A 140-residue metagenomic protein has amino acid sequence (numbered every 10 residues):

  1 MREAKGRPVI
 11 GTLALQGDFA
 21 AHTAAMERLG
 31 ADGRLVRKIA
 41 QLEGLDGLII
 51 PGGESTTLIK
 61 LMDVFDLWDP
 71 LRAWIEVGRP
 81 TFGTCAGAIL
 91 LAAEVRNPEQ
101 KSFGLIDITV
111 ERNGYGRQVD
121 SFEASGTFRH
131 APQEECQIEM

Functional and structural regions predicted by a protein language model:
M1-V64, D69-E76, P80: N-terminal beta1-alpha1 cap of cysteine-dependent amidohydrolase-like domains
T12, L35, G83, G104-D107 (+1 more regions): Structural signal for conserved beta-strand scaffold positions within catalytic alpha/beta enzyme cores
E43, K101, C136: Structured loop/turn residues at beta-strand edges in well-structured enzyme cores
E43-L45, A92, H130: Short secondary-structure boundary/hinge segments and terminal tails
E54-T127: Cysteine-nucleophile active-site neighborhood
S125-M140: Catalytic beta-strand/loop cores that center a nucleophilic Ser/Cys/Thr and support acyl-enzyme chemistry
